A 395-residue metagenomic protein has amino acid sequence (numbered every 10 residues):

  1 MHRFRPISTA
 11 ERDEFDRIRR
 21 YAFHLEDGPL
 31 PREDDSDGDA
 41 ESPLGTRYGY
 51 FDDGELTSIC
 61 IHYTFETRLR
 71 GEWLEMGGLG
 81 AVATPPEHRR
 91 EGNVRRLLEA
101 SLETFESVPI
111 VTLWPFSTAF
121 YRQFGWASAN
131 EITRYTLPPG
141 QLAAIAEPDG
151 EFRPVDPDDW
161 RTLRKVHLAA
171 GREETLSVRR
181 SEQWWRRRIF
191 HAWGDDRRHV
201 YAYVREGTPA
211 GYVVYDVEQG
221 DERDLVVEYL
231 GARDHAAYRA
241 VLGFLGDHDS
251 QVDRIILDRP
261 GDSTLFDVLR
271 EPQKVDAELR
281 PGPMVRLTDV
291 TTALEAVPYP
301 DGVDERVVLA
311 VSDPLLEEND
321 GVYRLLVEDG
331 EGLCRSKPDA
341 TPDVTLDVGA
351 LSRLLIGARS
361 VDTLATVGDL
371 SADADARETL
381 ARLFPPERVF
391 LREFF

Functional and structural regions predicted by a protein language model:
M1-I59, G78, A143-W184, D221-L225: Short amphipathic alpha-helix that is part of the acyltransferase structural core
H2-P6, E11-R12, P154-F395: Intrinsically disordered, low-complexity, positively biased terminal segments
G49, E55-F65, G78, A83 (+3 more regions): Conserved beta-strand in the GNAT
T67-G78, R89, G220-V226: A conserved beta-turn-beta hairpin within the catalytic core of GNAT-like acetyltransferases that forms part
L79-R89, V226-H235: A short, internal acetyl-CoA/4′-phosphopantetheine-binding micro-motif in the GNAT/acyltransferase core
H88-A100, A236-A240: Conserved acetyl-CoA pyrophosphate-binding loop and the N-cap/start of the following alpha-helix in GNAT-like
L98, F105-P115, S250-P260: Conserved GNAT acetyl-CoA-binding A-motif
S107-P109, P115-R134, D262-E278: Conserved active-site alpha-helix within GNAT-family acetyltransferase domains
